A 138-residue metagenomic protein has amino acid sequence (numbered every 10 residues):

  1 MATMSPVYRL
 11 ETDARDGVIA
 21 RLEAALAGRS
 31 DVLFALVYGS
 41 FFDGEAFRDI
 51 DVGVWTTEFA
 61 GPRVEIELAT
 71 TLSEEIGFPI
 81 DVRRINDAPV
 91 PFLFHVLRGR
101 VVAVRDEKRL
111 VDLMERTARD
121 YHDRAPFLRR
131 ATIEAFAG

Functional and structural regions predicted by a protein language model:
M1-F34, F42-A46, T57-G138: Catalytic core of pol beta-like nucleotidyltransferases
D51-G53: Short, well-ordered beta-strand segments
